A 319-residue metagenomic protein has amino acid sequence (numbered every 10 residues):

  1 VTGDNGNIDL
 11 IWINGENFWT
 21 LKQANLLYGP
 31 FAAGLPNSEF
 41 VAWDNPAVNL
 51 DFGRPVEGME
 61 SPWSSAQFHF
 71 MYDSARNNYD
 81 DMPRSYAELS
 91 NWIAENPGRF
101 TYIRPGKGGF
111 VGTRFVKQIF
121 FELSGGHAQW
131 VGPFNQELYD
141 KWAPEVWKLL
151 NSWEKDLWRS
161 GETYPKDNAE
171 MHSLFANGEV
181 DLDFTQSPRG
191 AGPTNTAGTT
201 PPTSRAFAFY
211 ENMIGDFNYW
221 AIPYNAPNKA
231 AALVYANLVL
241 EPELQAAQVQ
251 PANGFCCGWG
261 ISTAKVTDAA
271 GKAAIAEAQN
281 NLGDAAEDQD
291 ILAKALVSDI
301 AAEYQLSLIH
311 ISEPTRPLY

Functional and structural regions predicted by a protein language model:
V1, F18, M171-L174, A232 (+1 more regions): Short, hydrophobic alpha-helical packing/hinge segments within bilobed ligand-binding/sensory domains
N5-D9, N96-F100, K155-W158, G178-D181 (+2 more regions): Loop/turn elements at helix/coil->beta-strand transitions in domains of secreted/extracellular proteins
I8, W12-A169: Extracytoplasmic ligand-binding site segments that recognize negatively charged/polar headgroups
D9, W19, F68, D181 (+2 more regions): Residue-level detector of short, conserved catalytic/binding motifs and their immediate flanks
G15, R104-G106, T185-P188, A252: Short, well-ordered beta-to-alpha junction loops that form the rim of enzyme active sites and present histidine/acidic
R114-Q118, W158-N225, V266: Extracytoplasmic/periplasmic substrate-binding proteins
M213-I214, N218, I222-I291: Mature extracytoplasmic/periplasmic domains
I309-Y319: Single conserved hydrophobic/aromatic residue that forms the stacking wall/gate of nucleotide- or nucleobase-binding
